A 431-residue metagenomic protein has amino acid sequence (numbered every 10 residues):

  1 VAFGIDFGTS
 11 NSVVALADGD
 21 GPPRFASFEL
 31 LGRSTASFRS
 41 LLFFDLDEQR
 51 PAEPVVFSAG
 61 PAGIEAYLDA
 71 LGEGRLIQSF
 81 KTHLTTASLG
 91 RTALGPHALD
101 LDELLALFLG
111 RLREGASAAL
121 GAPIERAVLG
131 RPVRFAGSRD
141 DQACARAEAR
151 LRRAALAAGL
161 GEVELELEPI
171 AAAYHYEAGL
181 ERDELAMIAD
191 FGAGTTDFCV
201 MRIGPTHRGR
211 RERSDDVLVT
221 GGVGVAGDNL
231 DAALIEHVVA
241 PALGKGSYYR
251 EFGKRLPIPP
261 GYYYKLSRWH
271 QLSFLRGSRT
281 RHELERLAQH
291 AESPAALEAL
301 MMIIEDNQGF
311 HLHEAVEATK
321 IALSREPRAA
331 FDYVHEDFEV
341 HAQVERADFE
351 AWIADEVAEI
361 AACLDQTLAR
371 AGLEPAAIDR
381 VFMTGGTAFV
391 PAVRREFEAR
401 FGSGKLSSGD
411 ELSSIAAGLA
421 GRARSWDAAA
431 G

Functional and structural regions predicted by a protein language model:
V1, L160-A189, A417-R424, A428: Conserved phosphate-binding catalytic cores of ATP/NTP-utilizing and phosphoryl-transfer enzymes
V1-P23, Y176-R213: Gly/Thr-rich phosphate-binding beta-strand-loop-beta motif of the actin/hexokinase/Hsp70
F7-N11, G194-T195, V225-A232, D410-G421: Conserved A3 ("GATE") glycine/threonine-rich loop of ANL adenylate-forming enzymes
L16-D47, G204-E236, A347: Short glycine-rich, Thr/Ser-proximal phosphate-binding strand/loop in the N-terminal lobe of ATP-dependent enzymes
D20-R139, C144-R152, L156, V238-Q308 (+1 more regions): Phosphate-binding loop and its immediate beta->loop->alpha context in nucleotide/phosphate-handling enzymes
F25-S27, E65, S214-G224, L297-M301 (+1 more regions): Short beta-alpha connecting loops at secondary-structure transitions that line or flank enzyme active sites
F28-R33, E164-I170, G224-V225, S407-I415: Active-site nucleophile and cofactor-binding loops and adjacent substrate-binding regions of central metabolic enzymes
R208, A232-S247, S267-G431: Helical "lid/coupling" subdomains associated with nucleotide-phosphate turnover
